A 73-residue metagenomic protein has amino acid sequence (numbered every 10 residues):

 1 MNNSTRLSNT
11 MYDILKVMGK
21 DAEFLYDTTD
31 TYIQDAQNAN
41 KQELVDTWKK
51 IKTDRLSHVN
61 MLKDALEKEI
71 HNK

Functional and structural regions predicted by a protein language model:
M1-K73: Iron-associated oxidoreductase/ferritin-like identity signal
